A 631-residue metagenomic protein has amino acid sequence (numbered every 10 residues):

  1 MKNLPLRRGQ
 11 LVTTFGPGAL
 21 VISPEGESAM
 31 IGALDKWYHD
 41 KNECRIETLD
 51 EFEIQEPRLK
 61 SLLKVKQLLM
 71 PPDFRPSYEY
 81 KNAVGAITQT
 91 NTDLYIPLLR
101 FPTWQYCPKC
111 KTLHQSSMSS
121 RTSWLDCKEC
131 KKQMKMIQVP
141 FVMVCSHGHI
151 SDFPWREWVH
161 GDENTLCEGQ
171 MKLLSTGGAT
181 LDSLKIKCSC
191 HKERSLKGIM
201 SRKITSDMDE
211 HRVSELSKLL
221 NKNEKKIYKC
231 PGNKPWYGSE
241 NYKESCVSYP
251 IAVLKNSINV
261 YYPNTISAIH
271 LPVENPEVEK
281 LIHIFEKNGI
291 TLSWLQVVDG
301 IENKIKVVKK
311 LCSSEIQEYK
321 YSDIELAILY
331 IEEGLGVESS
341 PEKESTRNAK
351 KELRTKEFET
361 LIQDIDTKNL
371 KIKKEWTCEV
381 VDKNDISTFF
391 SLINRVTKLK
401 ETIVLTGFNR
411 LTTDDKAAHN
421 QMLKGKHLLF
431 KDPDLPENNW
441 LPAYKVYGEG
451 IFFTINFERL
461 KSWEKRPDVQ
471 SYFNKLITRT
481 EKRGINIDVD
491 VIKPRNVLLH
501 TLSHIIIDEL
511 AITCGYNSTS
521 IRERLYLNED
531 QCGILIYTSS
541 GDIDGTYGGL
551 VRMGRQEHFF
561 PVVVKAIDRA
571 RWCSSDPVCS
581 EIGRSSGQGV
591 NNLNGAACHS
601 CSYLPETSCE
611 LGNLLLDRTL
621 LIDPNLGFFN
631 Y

Functional and structural regions predicted by a protein language model:
M1-V159, Q170-S175, D182, I227-Y631: Extended, well-ordered protein cores
M118, M200-R202: Short, surface-exposed polybasic-aromatic patches that bind anionic ligands, especially phosphate groups
K131-M134, K192-I199: Short Cys/His-rich micro-motifs in 6-15 aa windows
T165: A short alpha->loop->secondary-structure connector
I186-C190: C-terminal interaction appendages of subunits in large macromolecular complexes
K203, S217, I258: Nucleic-acid endo/exonuclease domains
S206-E210: A Rossmann-like FAD-binding core segment of flavoenzymes
